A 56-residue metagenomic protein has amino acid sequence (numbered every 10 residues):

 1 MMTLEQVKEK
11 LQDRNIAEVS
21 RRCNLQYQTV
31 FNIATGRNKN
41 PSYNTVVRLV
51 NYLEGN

Functional and structural regions predicted by a protein language model:
M1-R14, E18: A short, Lys/Arg-rich alpha-helix, primarily the initiator
E5, Q28-F31, V47: A generic structural signal for well-ordered alpha-helical surface patches
D13, N32, G36, R48: Alpha-helical DNA-recognition elements
R21: Alpha-helical residues within the helix-turn-helix
L25-N40: Recognition helix of helix-turn-helix/homeodomain-like DNA-binding domains that insert into the DNA major groove
Y43-N56: DNA major-groove recognition helix of helix-turn-helix/homeodomain DNA-binding modules
